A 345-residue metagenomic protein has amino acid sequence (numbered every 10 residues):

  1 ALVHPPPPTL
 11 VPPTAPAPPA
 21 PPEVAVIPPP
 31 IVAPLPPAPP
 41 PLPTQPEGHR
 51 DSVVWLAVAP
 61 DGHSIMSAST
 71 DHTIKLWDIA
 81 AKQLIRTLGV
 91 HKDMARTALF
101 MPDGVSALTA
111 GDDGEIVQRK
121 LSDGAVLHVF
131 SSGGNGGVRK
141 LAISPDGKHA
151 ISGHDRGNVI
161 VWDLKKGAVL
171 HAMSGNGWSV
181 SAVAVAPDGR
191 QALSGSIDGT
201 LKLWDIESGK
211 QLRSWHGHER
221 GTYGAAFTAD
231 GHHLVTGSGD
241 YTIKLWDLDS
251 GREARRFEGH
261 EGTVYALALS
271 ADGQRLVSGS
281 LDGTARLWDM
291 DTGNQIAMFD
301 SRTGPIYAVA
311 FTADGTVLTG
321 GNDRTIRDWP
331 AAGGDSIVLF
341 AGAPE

Functional and structural regions predicted by a protein language model:
A1-V32: Intrinsically disordered, low-complexity, repeat-rich polar/charged segments
P21-E345: WD40-repeat beta-propeller superdomains and closely related acidic/aromatic-rich repeat-like regions
